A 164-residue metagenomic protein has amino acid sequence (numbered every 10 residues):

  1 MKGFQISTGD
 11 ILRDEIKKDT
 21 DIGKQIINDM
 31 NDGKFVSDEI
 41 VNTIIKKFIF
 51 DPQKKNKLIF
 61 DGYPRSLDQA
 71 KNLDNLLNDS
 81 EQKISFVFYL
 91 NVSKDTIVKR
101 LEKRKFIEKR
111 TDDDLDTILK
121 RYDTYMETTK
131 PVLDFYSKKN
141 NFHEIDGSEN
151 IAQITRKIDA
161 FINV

Functional and structural regions predicted by a protein language model:
K2-G3, S80-S85, S137-F142: Short glycine-/polar-rich loops that comprise or flank the Walker A/P-loop and associated switch/sensor motifs
F4, S37, S93, N150-I151: Short loop/turn segments at beta->alpha junctions
F4-N75, D79, I107, D116: ATP-dependent small-molecule kinase phosphotransfer cores that center on conserved nucleotide phosphate-binding segments
G9, I45, I59, F88 (+3 more regions): Residue-level signature of catalytic and energy-coupling elements of molecular machines, predominantly ATP/GTP-dependent
R13, K24-D29, N72-T128: A glycine- and Lys/Arg-enriched "phosphate-lid" helix/loop adjacent to the NTP-binding pocket of small-molecule kinases
I40-F48, R110-I154: Small-molecule kinase domains that catalyze NTP-dependent phosphoryl transfer to phosphate-bearing small molecules
L67, D95, A152: Loop/helix-junction capping segments adjacent to catalytic residues or to phosphate/diphosphate-binding pockets
K157-V164: C-terminal alpha-helix
